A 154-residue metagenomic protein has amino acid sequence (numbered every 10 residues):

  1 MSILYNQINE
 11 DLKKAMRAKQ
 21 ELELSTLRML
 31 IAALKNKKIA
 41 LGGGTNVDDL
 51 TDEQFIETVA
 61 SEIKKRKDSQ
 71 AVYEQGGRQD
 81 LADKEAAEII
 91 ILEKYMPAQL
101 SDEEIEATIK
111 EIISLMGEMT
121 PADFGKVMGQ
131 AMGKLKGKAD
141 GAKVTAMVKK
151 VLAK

Functional and structural regions predicted by a protein language model:
S2-K154: Charged, compositionally biased, marginally structured helical/coil segments
